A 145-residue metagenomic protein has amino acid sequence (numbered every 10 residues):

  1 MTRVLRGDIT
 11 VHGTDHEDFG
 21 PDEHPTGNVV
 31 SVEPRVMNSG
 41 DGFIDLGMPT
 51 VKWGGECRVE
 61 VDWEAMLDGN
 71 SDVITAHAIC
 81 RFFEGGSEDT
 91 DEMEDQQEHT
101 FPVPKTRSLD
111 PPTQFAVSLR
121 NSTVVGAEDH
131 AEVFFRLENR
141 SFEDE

Functional and structural regions predicted by a protein language model:
M1-E145: Mature extracytoplasmic or otherwise solvent-exposed domains
